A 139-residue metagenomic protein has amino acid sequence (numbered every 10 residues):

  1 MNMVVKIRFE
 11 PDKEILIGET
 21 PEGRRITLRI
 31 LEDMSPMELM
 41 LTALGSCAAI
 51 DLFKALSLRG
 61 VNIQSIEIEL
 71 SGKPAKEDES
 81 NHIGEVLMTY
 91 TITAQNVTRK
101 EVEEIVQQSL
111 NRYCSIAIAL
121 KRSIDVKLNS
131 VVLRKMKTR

Functional and structural regions predicted by a protein language model:
M1-T42, F53-R139: Extended beta-strand/beta-hairpin segments
